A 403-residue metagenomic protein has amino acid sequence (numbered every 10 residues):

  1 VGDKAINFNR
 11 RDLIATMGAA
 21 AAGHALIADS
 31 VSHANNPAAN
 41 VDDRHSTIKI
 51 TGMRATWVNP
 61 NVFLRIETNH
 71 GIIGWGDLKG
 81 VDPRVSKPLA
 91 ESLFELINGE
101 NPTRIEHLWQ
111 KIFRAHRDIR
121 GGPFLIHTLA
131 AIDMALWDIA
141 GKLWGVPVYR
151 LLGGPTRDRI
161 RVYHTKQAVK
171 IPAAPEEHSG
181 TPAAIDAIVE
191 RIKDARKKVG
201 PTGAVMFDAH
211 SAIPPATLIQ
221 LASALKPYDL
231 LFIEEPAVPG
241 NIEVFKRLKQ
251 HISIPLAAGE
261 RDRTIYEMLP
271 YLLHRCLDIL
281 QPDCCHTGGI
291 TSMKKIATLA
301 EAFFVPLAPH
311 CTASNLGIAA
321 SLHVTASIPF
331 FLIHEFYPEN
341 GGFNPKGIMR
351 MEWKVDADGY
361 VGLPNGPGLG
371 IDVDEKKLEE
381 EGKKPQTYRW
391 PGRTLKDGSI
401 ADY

Functional and structural regions predicted by a protein language model:
V1-F8: N-terminal secretory signal peptides
F8-L26: N-terminal export leaders
I27-P60, I66, I73: C-terminal segment of N-terminal export signals and the immediately downstream linker at the start of the mature
N69-V146, D402: Metal- or metallocofactor-binding catalytic centers and their adjacent structured scaffolds across diverse enzyme
E91-E95, E100, H107, S223 (+3 more regions): Shared catalytic-loop signature of beta/alpha-barrel
R159, Y163-H251: Metal-dependent enolase-superfamily TIM-barrel catalytic cores that perform enediolate-based chemistry
L369-Y403: Extended hydrophobic packing segments that form well-structured cores
